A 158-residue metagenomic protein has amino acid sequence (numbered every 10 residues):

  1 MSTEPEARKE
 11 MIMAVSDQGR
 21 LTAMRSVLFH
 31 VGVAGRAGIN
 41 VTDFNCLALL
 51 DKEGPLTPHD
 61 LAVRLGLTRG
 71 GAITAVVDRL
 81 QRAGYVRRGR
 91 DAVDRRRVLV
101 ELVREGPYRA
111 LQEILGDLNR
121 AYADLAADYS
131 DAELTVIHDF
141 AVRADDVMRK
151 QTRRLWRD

Functional and structural regions predicted by a protein language model:
M1-P5, L134-D158: C-terminal regulatory/oligomerization modules of transcriptional regulators
M1-V41: N-terminal leader segment of winged-helix/HTH proteins
A14, Q18, D117, A121 (+2 more regions): Charged catalytic carboxylate motif
T22-F29, I114-L125, A144, M148-Q151 (+1 more regions): Alpha-helical linker/hinge and terminal dimerization helices associated with HTH transcriptional regulators
V31-T68: N-terminal helix-turn-helix DNA-binding core of bacterial DNA-binding proteins
N45, G71, T135: Active-site phosphate/pyrophosphate-handling residues
L56-G89: Helix-adjacent hinge/juxtasegments
R79-T135: Charged, amphipathic alpha-helical coiled-coil/dimerization segments
